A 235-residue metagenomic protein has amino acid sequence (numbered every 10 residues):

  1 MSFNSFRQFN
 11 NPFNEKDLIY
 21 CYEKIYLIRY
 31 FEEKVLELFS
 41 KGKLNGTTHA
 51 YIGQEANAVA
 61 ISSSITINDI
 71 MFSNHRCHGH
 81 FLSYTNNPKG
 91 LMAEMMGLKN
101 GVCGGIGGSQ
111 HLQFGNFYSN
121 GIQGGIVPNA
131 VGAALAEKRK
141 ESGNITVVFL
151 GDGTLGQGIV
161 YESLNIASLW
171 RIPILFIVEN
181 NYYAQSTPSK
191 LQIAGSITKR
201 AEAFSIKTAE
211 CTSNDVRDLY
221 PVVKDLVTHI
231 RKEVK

Functional and structural regions predicted by a protein language model:
M1-N57: Conserved acidic/glycine
S2-F9, Q113, F204-K207: A short small-residue
N10-E23, L27, H49, H80 (+4 more regions): Catalytic cores of large soluble enzymes that bind and process phosphate-bearing ligands
Y22, L150-G151, Y183-Q185: Short, contiguous strand/loop micro-motifs
Y22-I25, I61, M92, L164 (+2 more regions): A generic alpha-helix structural signal
E33-L36, K43-W170, P188-A194, T198 (+1 more regions): Cofactor-binding active-site loop characterized by glycine-rich and histidine/acidic residues
I174-F176: A positional/architectural concept
V178-K235: Thiamine diphosphate
